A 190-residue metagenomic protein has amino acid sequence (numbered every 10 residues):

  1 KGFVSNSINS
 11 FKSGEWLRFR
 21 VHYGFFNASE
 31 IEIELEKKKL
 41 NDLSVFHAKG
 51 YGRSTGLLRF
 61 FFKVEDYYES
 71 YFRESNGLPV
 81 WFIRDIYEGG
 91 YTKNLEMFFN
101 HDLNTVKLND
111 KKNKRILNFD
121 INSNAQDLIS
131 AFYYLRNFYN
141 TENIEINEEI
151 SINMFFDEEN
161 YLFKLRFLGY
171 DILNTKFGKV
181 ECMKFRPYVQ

Functional and structural regions predicted by a protein language model:
K1, F11-G14, T92-R186, Q190: Solvent-exposed helix/loop surface patches that form functional interfaces
K1-E65, F82-T92, E158, N174-T175: N-terminal cleavable signal peptides for secretion/export
H22-G24, K38, Y51-R53, S75 (+4 more regions): Solvent-exposed coil/turn segments that connect beta secondary-structure elements in extracytoplasmic/periplasmic
I31-K37, D66-F72, L95-M97, K164-D171: Hydrophobic/aromatic beta-strand elements that line small-molecule binding cavities or substrate pockets in beta-rich
E36-F46, Y71-G77, Y170-C182: A short, structured loop/turn motif at beta-sheet edges
F62-N113: Hydrophobic alpha-helical segments and helix pairs
